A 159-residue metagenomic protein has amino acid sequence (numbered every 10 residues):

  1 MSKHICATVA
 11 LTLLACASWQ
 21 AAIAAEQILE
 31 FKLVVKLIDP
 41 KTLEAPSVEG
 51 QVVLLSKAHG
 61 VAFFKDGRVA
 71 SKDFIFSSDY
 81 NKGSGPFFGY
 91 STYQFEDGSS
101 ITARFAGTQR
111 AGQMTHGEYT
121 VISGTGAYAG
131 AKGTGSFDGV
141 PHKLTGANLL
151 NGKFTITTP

Functional and structural regions predicted by a protein language model:
M1-V9: Bacterial N-terminal signal peptides that target proteins for export
V9-S18: Bacterial N-terminal signal peptides
I23-P159: Beta-strand-enriched cores of mature, soluble protein domains
